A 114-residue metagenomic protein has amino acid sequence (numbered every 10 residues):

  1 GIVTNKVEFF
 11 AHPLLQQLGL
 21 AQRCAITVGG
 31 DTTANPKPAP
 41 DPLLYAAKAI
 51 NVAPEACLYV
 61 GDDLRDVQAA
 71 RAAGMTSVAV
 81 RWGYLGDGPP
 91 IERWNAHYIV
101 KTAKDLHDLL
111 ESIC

Functional and structural regions predicted by a protein language model:
G1-L15: Substrate-recognition element of Asp-dependent hydrolases with the DxDx(T/V) motif
N5, D31, D63, R81-Y84 (+1 more regions): Short secondary-structure boundary segments
F10-P13, Y45, A69, D108-L109: Phosphate- and divalent-cation-binding pockets in alpha/beta enzyme and binding domains that engage nucleotide-derived
L20-A25, A53, H97: Conserved H-loop
P36-V67: Conserved Lys-Pro-Asp/Glu-containing loop-to-beta segment of HAD-superfamily phosphomonoesterases, centered on
L58-Y98: Acidic, Mg2+-coordinating phosphoryl-transfer loop and its flanking beta/alpha structural elements, shared across
L106-C114: Short amphipathic alpha-helix with an adjacent loop that forms part of the alpha/beta core around
